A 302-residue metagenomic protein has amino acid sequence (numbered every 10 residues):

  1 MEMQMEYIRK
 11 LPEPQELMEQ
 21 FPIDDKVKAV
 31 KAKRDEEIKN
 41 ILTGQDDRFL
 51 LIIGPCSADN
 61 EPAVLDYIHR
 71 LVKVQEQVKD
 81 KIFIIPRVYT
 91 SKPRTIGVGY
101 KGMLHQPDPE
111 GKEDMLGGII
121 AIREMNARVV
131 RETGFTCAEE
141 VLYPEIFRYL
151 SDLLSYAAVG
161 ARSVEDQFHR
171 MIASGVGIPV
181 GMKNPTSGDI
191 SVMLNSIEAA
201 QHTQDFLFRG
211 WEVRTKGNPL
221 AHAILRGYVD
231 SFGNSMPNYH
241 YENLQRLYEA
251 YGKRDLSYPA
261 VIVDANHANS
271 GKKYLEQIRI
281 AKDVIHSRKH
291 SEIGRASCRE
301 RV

Functional and structural regions predicted by a protein language model:
M1-Q45: N- or domain-start disorder-to-order transition segments that initiate the globular core
E2, K81-R246, A250, H267-A268 (+3 more regions): Active-site-facing alpha/beta catalytic cores
V27-G44, V74-I85, S91, I122: N-terminal beta-rich core of secreted/periplasmic extracellular enzymes
L42-Q45, V72-K79, R128-E132, T215 (+1 more regions): Acidic (Asp/Glu)-rich catalytic clusters
D46-I52: Short, contiguous, helix-prone interaction/anchoring segments in small proteins
G54, V263: Conserved, mostly hydrophobic/aromatic
A58-V78, K112-E124, K282: Glycine-rich anion/phosphate-binding loops
E292-V302: Residue-level detector of conserved catalytic or cofactor/ligand-binding positions in enzyme active sites
